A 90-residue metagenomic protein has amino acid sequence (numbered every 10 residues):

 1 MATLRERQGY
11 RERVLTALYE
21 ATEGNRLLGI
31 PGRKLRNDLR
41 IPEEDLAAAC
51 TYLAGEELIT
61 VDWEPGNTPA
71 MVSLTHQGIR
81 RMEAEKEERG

Functional and structural regions predicted by a protein language model:
M1-A17: Short alpha-helical segments that sit at the start of domains
T16-E23, K86: Short, locally clustered residues in the helix-turn-helix/winged-helix DNA-binding domain
G24-N37: Short acidic, hydrophobic short linear motifs in intrinsically disordered regions
R40-G55: Short amphipathic alpha-helical interaction segments
A54-G66: A short, conserved structural fragment
G66-L74: Minor-groove-contacting beta-hairpin "wing" of winged helix-turn-helix DNA-binding domains
H76-G90: Short, amphipathic alpha-helical interaction segments positioned at domain boundaries
